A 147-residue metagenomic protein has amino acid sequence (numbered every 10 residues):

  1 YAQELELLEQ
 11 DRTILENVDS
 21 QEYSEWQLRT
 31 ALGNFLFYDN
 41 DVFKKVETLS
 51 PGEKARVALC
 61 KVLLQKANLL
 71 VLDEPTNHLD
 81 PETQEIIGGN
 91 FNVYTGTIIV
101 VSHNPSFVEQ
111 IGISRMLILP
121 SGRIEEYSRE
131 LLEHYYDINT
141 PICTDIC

Functional and structural regions predicted by a protein language model:
Y1-C147: ABC ATP-binding cassette signature C-motif
